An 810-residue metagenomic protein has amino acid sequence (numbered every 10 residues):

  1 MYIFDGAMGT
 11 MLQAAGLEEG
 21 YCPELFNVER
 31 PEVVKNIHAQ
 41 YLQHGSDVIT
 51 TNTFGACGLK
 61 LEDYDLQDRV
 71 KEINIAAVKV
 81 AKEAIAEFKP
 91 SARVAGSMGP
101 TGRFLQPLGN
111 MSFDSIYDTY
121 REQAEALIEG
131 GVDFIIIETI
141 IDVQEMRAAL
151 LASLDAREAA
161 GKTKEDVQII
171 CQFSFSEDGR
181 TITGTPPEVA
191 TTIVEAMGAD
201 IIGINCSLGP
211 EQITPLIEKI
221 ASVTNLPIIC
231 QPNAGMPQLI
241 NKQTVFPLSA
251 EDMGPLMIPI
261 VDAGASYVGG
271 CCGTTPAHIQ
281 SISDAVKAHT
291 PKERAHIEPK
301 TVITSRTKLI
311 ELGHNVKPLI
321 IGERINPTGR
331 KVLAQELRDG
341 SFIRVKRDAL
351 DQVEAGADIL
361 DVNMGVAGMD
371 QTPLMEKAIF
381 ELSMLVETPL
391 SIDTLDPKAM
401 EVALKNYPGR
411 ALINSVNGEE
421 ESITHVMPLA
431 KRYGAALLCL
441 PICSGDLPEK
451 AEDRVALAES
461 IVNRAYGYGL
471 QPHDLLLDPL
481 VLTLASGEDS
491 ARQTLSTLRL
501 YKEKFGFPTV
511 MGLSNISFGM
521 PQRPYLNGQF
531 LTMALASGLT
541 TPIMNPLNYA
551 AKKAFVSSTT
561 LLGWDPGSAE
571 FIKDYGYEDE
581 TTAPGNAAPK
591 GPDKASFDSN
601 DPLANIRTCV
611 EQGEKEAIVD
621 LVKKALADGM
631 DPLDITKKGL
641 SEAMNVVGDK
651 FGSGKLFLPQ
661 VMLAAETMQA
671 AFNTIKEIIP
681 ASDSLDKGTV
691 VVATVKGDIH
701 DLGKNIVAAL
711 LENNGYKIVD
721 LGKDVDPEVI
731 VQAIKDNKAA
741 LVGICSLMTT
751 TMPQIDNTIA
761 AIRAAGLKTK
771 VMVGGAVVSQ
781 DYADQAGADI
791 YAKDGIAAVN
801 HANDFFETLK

Functional and structural regions predicted by a protein language model:
M1-L476, L482-K810: Domain-level signal for soluble alpha/beta catalytic cores
